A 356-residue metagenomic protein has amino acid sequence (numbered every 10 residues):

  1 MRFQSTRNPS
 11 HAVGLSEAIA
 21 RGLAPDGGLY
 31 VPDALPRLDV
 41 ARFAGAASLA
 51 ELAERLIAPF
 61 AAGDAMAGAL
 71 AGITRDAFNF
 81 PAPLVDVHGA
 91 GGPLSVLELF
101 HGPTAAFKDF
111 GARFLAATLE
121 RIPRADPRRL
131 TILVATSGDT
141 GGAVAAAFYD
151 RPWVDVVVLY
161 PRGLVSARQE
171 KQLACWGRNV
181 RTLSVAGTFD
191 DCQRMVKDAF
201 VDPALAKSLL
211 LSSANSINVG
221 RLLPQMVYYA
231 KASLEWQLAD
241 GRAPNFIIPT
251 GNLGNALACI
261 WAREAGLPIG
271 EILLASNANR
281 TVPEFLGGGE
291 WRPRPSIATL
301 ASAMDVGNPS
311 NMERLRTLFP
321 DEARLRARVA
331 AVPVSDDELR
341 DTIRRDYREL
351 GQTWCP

Functional and structural regions predicted by a protein language model:
M1-P356: PLP-dependent amino-acid enzyme catalytic core
